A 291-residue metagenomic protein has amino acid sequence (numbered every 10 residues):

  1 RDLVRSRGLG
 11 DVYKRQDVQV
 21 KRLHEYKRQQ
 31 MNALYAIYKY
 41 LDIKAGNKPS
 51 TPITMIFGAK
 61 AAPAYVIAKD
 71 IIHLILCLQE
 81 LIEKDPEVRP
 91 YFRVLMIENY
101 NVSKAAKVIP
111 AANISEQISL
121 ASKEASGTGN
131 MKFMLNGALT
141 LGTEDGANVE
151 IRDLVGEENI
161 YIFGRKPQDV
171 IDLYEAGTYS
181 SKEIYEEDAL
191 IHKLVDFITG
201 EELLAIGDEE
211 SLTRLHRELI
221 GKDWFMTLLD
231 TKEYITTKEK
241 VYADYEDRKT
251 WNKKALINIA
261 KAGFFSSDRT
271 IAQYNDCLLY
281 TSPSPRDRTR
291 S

Functional and structural regions predicted by a protein language model:
D2-L9, Y13, Y280-S291: Single conserved hydrophobic/aromatic residue that forms the stacking wall/gate of nucleotide- or nucleobase-binding
G10-A105: Long, K/E/R/D-enriched contiguous segments that form extended
V18-K21, Y26, I56-K60, L95-N99 (+5 more regions): Generic beta-strand/beta-sheet core signal
K21-H24, R28, P63-I67, M96 (+6 more regions): Conserved aromatic-histidine-acidic binding/catalytic patches
R22, Y26-Q29, A33-I43, L74-D85 (+9 more regions): Generic, well-ordered alpha-helical scaffold segments in large soluble proteins
K69, E80-P86, P90, E98-A121 (+4 more regions): Carbohydrate-active enzymes and regulators
P110-A111, L120-A255, I259-A262, Q273-C277: Catalytic binding pocket for nucleotide-activated donors in carbohydrate/polymer assembly enzymes
S267-I271: Amphipathic alpha-helical segment in the mid-to-C-terminal domain of diverse UDP/GDP-sugar glycosyltransferases
